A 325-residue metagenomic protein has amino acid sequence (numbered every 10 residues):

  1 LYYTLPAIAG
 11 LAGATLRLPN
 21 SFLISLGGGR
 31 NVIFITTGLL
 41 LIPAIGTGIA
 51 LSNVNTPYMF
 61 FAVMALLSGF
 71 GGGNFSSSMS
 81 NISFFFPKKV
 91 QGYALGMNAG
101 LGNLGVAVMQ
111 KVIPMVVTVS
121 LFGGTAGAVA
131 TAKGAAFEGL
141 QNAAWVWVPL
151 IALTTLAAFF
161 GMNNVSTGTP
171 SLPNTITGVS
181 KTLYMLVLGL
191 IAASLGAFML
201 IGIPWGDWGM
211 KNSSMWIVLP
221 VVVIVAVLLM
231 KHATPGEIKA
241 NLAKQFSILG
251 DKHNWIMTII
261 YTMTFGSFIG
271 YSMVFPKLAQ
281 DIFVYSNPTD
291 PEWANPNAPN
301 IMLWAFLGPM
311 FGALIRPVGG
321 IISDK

Functional and structural regions predicted by a protein language model:
T4-F22, P43, L303-G319: Central cavity-lining transmembrane alpha-helices of secondary-active solute carriers, predominantly the Major
G38-N55: C-terminal ends and interior cores of transmembrane alpha-helices in multi-pass membrane transporters/permeases
P57-G73: Hydrophobic core of transmembrane alpha-helices in multi-pass small-molecule transporters, especially MFS/SLC-type
G72, G92-F122, I151, G312: Glycine-rich segments within core transmembrane alpha-helices of 12-TM secondary carriers
G73-P87, L95: Intracellular juxtamembrane helix-capping segments at the cytosolic ends of symmetry-related transmembrane helices
Q110, L190-P220, D251-A313: Extracytoplasmic gate region of multi-pass secondary transporters
V148-P170, L186-W205, V218-I238: C-terminal membrane-cytosol helix-exit motif in multi-pass small-molecule transporters
